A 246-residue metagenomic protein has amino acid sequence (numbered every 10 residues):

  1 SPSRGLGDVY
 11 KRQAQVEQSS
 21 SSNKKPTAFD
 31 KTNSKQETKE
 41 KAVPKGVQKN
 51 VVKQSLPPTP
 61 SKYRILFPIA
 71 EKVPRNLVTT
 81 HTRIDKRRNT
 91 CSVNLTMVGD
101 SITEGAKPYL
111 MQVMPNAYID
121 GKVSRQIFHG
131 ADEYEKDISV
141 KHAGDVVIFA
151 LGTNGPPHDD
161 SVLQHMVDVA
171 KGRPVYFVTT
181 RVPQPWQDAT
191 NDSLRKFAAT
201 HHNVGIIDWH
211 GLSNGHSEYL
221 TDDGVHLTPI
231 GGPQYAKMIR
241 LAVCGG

Functional and structural regions predicted by a protein language model:
S1-Q13: Single conserved hydrophobic/aromatic residue that forms the stacking wall/gate of nucleotide- or nucleobase-binding
S3-G5, M97, A150: Short glycine/serine/threonine-biased micro-segments
G5, Q112-M114, K171, H201-H202: Short, structured coil segments at secondary-structure junctions
V9, T103, P156: Short, electropositive, low-hydrophobicity segments enriched in small/polar residues
Y10, T90-S92, V243-G245: Sequence contexts marking disulfide-bonded cysteines in secreted/extracellular proteins
A14-K31: Short extracytoplasmic/periplasmic juxtamembrane "stem" segments immediately C-terminal to an N-terminal membrane anchor
K24-K25, T38-G46, N50-A143: Serine-esterase "nucleophile elbow" of acetyl-processing enzymes
D132-G245: Alpha-helical cap/lid subdomain in secreted, periplasmic, or secretory-pathway luminal O-acyl-processing enzymes
